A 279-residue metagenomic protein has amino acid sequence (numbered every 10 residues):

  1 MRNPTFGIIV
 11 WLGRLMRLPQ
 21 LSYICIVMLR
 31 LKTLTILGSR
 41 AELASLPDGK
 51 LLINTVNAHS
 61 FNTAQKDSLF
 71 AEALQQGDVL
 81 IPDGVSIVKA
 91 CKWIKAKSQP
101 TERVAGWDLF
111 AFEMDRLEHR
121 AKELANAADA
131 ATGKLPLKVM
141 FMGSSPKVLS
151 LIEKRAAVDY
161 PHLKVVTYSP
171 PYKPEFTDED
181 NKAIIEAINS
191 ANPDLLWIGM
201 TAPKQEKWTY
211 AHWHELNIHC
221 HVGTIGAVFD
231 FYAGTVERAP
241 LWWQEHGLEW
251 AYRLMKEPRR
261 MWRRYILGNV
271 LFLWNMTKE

Functional and structural regions predicted by a protein language model:
N3, R17-L21, A130-A131: Short, low-complexity intrinsically disordered segments enriched in A/P/G/S/L with frequent Arg, especially at protein
W11-R14, N126-A127, A131-T132: Short Gly/Ser/Thr- and charged-rich N-terminal loops/segments that act as flexible capping/hinge elements
L15-L18, H119: Compositionally biased, intrinsically disordered low-complexity segments enriched in Pro/Arg/Gln/His
S22-A111: N-terminal nucleotide/polyanion-binding subdomain common to many enzyme families
V88-K89, R238-E279: A transmembrane-helix-recognition feature enriched in membrane-embedded lipid enzymes and envelope glyco-/phospholipid
I94-E123, G133-A187, A191: Conserved beta-alpha
P170-E175, I218-M255: Short, flexible loop segments at boundaries between secondary-structure elements
I188, N192-W197, T201-A202, T209: Proline-aspartate-enriched helix->loop->beta-strand connector
